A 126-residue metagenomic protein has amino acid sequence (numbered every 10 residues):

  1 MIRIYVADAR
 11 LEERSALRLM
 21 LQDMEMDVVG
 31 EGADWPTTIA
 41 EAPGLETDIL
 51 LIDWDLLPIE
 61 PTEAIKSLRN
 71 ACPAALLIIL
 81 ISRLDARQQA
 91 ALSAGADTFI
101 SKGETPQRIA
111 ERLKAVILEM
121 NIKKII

Functional and structural regions predicted by a protein language model:
L11-G30: Two-component/phosphorelay signaling modules centered on CheY-like receiver
E31-I49: Acidic, metal-coordinating helix/loop segments flanking the phosphotransfer/catalytic sites of two-component signaling
P43-L45, L68-A74, A94: Conserved phosphotransfer cores of two-component systems
L51-L68, L84: Conserved phosphotransfer microenvironments
A74-A86: A short, hydrophobic beta-strand element within the central beta-sheet of small alpha/beta folds
R83-I100: Alpha4 helix (beta4-alpha4-beta5 surface) of REC/receiver domains from two-component response regulators
E104-I117: C-terminal output helix
K114-I126: The C-terminal output helix
